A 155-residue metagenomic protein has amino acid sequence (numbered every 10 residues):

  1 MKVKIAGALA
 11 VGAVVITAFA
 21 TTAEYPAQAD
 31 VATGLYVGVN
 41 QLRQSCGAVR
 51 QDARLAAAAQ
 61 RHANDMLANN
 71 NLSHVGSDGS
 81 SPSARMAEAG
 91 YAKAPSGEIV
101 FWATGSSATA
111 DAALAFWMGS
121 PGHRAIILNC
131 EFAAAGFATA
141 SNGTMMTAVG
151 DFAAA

Functional and structural regions predicted by a protein language model:
M1-Y25: Secretory targeting and sorting signals
K2-K4, R43, R85, R124: Basic side chains
V3-A6, A48, S77, F101: Short acidic/polar alpha-helix capping motifs at helix-coil junctions
T17-A20, Y25, R61-A63, Y91-A94: A short alpha-helix capping/helix-coil boundary motif
A23-Y25, A48, L67-A68, T109: A short, structure-level motif marking secondary-structure boundaries and short turns
D30-A89, A135: Short, well-ordered surface patches within globular domains
P82-A154: A well-ordered secondary-structure block
